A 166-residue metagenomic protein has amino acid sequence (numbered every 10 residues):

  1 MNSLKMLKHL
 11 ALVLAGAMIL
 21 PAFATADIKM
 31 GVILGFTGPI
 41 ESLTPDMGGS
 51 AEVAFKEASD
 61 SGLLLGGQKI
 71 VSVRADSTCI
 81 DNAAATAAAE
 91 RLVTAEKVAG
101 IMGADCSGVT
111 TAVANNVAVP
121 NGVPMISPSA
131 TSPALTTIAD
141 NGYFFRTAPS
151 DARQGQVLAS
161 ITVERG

Functional and structural regions predicted by a protein language model:
N2-A11: Bacterial N-terminal signal peptides that target proteins for export
L10-P21: Bacterial N-terminal signal peptides
A22-A26: Boundary at the C-terminal end of the N-terminal hydrophobic targeting segment
G31-E52, A75-N82, D105: Extracytoplasmic "Venus flytrap"
G49-S72: Signal peptide-proximal N-terminal region of secreted/periplasmic/extracellular or secretory-lumen proteins
L64-C79, D140-Y143: Short beta-strand elements in bilobed, periplasmic/extracellular small-molecule ligand-binding domains
R74-A75, I80-A99, S160-E164: Short, well-structured alpha-helical segments in soluble
K97-G166: Extracytoplasmic ligand/sensor domains, especially the bilobed periplasmic-binding protein
